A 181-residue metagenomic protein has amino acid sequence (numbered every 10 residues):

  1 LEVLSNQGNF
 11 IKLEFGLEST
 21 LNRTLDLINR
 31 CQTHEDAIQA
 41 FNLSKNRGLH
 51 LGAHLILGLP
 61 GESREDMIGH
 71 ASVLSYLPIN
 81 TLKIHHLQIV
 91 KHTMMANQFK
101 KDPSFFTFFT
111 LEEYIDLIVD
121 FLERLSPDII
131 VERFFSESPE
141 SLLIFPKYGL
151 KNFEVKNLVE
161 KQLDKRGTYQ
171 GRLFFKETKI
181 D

Functional and structural regions predicted by a protein language model:
L1-G48, I56-L77, M95-E112: Conserved non-cysteine loop/helix-boundary elements of the Radical SAM core domain that shape
L4-I11, G69-I84, V155-Q170: Structural recognition of alpha->loop->beta junctions
I11-F15, L51-L55, N80-I84, I129-R133: Hydrophobic faces of well-ordered beta-strands that scaffold small-molecule active sites in alpha/beta enzyme cores
L17, H86, S138: Residues that line or immediately flank small-molecule/substrate-binding pockets and catalytic motifs
L57-L59, P78, K83-K91: Generic secondary-structure microfeatures
T81, I89-D181: Auxiliary Fe-S-binding modules of radical SAM enzymes
